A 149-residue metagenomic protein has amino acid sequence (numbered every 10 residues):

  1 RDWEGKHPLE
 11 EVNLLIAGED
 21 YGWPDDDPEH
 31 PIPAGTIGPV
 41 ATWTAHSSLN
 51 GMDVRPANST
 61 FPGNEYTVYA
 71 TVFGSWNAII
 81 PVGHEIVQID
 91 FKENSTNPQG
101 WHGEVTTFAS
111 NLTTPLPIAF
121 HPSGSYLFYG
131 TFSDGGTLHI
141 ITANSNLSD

Functional and structural regions predicted by a protein language model:
R1-T106, I141-A143, L147: Beta-propeller domain segments
E19, T114, D134: A generic "binding-loop/recognition-motif" signal
T36-P39, T114, G130: Noncatalytic linker/hinge segments flanking ATPase motor cores
T96-P122: Conserved blade-ending motifs and adjacent loop-strand segments that build the rim/top face of beta-propeller domains
P117-S148: Blade-level signature of beta-propeller repeat domains, shared across WD40, Kelch, NHL, RCC1 and BNR/Asp-box propellers
